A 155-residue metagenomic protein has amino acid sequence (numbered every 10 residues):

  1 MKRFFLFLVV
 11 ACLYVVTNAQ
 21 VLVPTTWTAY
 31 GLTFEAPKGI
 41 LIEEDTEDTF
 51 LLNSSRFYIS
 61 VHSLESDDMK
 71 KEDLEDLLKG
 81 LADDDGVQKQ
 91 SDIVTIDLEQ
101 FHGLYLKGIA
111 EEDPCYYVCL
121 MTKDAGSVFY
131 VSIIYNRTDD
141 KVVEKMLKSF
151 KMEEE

Functional and structural regions predicted by a protein language model:
F4-A19: Sec-dependent N-terminal signal peptides
Q20, G31-F34, K38-L41, A82 (+1 more regions): Surface-exposed amphipathic alpha-helical segments
V21-T26, D48-T49, D97-K107: Short, hydrophobic/aromatic-rich segments at coil-to-beta transitions
Y30-E75, I109: Secretory pathway targeting signatures of secreted, lumenal, and periplasmic proteins
K38, L78-A125: Signature of long, low-cysteine stretches enriched in small and polar/charged residues
D45-E47, E112-C119, Y130, V142-K145: Short, surface-exposed coil-to-beta transition loops
V61-H62, G126-Y135: Short, well-ordered beta-strand elements
K71-L78, V143-L147: Extracytoplasmic/secreted envelope proteins and their assembly/folding machinery, especially bacterial periplasmic
